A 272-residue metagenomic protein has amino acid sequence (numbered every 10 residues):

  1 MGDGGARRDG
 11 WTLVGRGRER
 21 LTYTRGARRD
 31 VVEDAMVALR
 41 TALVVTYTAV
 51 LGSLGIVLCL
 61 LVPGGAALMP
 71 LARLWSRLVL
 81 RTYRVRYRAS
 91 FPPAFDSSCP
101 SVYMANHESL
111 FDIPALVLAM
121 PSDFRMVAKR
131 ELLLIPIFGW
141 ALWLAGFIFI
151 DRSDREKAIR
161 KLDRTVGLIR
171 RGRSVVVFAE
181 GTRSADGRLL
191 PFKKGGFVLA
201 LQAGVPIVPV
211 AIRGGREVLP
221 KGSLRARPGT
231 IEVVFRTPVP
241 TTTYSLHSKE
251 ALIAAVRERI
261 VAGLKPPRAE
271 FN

Functional and structural regions predicted by a protein language model:
G10-T24, I159-N272: Non-catalytic C-terminal accessory region of glycerolipid acyltransferases and related lyso-lipid remodeling enzymes
R28-R88, W140-A145: A transmembrane-helix-recognition feature enriched in membrane-embedded lipid enzymes and envelope glyco-/phospholipid
V57-A119, F271-N272: N-terminal signal-anchor transmembrane helix
A89, Y103, M126, V233-F235: Generic preference for hydrophobic
C99-A105, F124, R173-V177: Generic beta-sheet signal
N106, W143-A145, R225-P228: Short, hinge-like loop/turn segments at secondary-structure boundaries
L110-R160, R164: Membrane-embedded segments
